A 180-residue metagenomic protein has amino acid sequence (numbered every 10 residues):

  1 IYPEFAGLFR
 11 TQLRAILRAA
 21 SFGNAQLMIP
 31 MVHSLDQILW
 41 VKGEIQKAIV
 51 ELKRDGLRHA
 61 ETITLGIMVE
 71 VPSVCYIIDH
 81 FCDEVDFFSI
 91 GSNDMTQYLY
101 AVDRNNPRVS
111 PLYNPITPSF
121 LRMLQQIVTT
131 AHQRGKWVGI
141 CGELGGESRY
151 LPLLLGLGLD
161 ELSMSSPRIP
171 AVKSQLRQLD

Functional and structural regions predicted by a protein language model:
I1-D180: Conserved alpha/beta-domain cores
